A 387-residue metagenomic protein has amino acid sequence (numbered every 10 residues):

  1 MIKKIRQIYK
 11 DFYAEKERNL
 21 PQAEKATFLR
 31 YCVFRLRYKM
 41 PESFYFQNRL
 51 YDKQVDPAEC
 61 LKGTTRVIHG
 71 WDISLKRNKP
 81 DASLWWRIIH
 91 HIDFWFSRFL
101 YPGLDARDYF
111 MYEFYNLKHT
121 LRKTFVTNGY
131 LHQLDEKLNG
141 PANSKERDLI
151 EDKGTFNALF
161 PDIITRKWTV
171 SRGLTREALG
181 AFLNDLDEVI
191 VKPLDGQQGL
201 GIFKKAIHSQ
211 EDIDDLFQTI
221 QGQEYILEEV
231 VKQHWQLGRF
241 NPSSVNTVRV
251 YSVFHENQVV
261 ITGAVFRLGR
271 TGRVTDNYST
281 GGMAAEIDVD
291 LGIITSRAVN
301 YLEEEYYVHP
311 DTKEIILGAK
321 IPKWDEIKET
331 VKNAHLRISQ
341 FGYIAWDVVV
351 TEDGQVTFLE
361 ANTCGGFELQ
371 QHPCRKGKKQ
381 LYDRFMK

Functional and structural regions predicted by a protein language model:
M1-E59: Intrinsically disordered, low-structural-confidence terminal and linker regions
K3-R6, E305-Y343, V350-K387: C-terminal active-site "lid" helix and adjoining low-complexity regulatory extension at the edge of ATP-using catalytic
Q47-A181, V331: Conserved N-proximal alpha/beta basic substrate-recognition cap immediately N-terminal to, or forming the N-lobe
E136-V248, H255-N257: Active-site nucleotide/adenylate-binding loops and adjacent lid/helix of ATP-dependent enzymes
L186-E188, V245-R249, I261, Y343-A345 (+1 more regions): Extracellular structured ligand-interaction cores
D195, E229-V231, S252-F254, L268 (+2 more regions): Short, flexible loop/turn elements at secondary-structure junctions
Q198-I202, G272-R273, E368: Short catalytic/ligand-binding loop motif for oxyanion handling, primarily in non-cytosolic enzymes, centered on
N241, V245-E329: ATP-dependent carboxylate/phosphate-activation module, predominantly the ATP-grasp catalytic core and closely related
